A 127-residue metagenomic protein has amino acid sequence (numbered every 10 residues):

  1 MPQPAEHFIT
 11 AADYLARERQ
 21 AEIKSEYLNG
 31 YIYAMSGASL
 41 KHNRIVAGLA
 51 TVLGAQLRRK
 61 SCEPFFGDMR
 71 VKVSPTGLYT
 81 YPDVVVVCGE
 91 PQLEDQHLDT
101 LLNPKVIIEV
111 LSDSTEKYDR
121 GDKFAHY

Functional and structural regions predicted by a protein language model:
M1-H126: Gly/Pro/Ser/Thr-rich low-complexity, intrinsically disordered segments predominantly at protein N-termini
